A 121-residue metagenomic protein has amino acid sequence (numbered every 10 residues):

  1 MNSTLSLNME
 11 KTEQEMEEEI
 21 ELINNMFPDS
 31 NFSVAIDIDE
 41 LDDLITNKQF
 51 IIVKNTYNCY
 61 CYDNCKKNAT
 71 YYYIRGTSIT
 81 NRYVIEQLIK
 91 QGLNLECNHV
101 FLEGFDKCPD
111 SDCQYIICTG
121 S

Functional and structural regions predicted by a protein language model:
M1-R82, E86-L93: Composition-driven low-complexity segments enriched in polar/acidic and proline residues
K90-I116: Short loop-to-beta-strand transition segments
C118-S121: C-terminal helix/juxtamembrane-tail motif
